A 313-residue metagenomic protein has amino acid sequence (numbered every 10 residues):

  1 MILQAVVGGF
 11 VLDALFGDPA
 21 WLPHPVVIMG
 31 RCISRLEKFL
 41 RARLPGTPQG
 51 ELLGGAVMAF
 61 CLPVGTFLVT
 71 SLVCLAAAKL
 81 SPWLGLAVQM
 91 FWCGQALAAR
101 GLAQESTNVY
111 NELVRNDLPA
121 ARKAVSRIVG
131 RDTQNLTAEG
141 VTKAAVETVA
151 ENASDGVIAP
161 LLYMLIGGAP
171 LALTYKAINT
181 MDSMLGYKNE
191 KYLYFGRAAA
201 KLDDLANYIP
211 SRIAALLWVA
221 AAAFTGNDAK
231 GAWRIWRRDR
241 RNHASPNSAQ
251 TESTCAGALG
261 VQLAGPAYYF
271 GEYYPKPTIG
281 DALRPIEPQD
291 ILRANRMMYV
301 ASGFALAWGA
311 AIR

Functional and structural regions predicted by a protein language model:
M1-T174, I178, G186-R313: Hydrophobic alpha-helical transmembrane segments
S183: Glycine-rich phosphate/dinucleotide-binding loop and adjoining beta-alpha-beta core of small-molecule
